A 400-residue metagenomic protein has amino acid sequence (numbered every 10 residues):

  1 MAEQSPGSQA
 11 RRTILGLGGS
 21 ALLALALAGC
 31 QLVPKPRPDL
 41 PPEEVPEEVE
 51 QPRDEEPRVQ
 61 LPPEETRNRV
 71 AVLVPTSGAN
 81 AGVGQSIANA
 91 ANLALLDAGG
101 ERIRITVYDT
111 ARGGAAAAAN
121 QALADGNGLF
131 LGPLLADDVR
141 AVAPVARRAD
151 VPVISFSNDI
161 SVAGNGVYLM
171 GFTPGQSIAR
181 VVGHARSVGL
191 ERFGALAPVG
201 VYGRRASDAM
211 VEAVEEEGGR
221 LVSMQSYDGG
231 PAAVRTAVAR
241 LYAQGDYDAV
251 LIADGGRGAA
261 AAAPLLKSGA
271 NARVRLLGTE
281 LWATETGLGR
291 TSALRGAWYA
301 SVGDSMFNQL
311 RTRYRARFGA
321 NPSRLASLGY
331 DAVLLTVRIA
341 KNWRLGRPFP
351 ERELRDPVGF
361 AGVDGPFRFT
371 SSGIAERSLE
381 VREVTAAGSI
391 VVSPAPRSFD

Functional and structural regions predicted by a protein language model:
A2-G19, C30-D400: Extracytosolic ligand-binding ectodomains
